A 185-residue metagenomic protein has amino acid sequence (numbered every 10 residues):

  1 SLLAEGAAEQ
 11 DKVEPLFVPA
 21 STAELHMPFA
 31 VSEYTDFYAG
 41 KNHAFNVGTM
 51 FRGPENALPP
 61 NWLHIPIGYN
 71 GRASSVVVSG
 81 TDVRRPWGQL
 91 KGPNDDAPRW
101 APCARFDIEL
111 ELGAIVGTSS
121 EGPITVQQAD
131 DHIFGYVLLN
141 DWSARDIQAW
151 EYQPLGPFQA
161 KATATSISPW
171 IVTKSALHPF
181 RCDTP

Functional and structural regions predicted by a protein language model:
S1-P185: Active-site microenvironments in enzyme catalytic cores
